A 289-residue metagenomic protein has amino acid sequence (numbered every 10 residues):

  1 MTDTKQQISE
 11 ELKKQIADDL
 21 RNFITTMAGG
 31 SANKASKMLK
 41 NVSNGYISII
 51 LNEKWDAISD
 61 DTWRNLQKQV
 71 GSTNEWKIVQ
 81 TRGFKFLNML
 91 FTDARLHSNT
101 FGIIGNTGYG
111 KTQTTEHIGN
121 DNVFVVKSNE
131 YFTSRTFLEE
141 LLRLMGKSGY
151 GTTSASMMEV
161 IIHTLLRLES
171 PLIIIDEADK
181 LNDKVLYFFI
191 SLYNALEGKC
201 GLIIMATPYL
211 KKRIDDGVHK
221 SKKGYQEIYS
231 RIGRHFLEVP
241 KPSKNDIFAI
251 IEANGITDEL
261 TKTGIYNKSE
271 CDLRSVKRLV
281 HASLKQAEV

Functional and structural regions predicted by a protein language model:
M1-H97, A282-V289: A short, basic N-terminal segment
D93-H117, N129-E130: Walker A/P-loop nucleotide-binding motif
G102-T107, L181, Y193-G224: Sensor-1/coupling segment of RecA-like P-loop NTPase cores
V126-Y131, D216-Y229, G233-N245: Conserved AAA+ ATPase "SRH/arginine-finger" region at the nucleotide-binding site
S128-L168: Short glycine-rich substrate-engagement loop in P-loop NTPases that contacts/grips substrate
T164-V185, F189, Y193-L196: Conserved P-loop NTPase "ATPase switch" module shared by AAA+ and STAND
L237-K262: Conserved small helical "lid"/interfacial subdomain of P-loop NTPases
K244-N245, N267-L284: The conserved phosphate-sensing helix
